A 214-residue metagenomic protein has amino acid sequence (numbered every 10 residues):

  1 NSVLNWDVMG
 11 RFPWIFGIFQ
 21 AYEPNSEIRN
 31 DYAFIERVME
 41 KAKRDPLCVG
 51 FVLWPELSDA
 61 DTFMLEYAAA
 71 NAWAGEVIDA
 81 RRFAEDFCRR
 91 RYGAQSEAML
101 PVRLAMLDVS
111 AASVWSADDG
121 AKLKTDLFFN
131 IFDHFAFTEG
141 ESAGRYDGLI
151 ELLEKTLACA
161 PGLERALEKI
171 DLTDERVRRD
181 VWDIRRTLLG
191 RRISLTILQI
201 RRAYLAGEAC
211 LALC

Functional and structural regions predicted by a protein language model:
N1-D108, T138, E154, L205-E208 (+1 more regions): Catalytic-core regions of glycoside hydrolase
N25-D31, L47, K124, F135 (+3 more regions): Generic low-complexity segments that are intrinsically disordered, proline-rich and/or Lys/Arg-biased
L57-A60, G93-E97, A112-G120, K169-R176 (+1 more regions): Intrinsically disordered or highly flexible coil/loop and linker segments, enriched in small and charged/polar residues
D108-G148: Long, charge-rich alpha-helical interaction segments
E139-C214: Histidine-centered catalytic/metal-binding microenvironments
